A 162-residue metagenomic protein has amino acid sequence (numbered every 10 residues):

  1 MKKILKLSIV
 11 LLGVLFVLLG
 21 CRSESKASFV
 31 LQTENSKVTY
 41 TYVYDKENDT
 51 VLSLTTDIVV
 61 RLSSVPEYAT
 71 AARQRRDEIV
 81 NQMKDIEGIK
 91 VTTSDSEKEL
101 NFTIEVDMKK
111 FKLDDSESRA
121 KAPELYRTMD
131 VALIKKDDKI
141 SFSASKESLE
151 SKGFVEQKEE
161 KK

Functional and structural regions predicted by a protein language model:
M1-I9: Bacterial N-terminal signal peptides that target proteins for export
L11-L15: Alpha-helical transmembrane segments
V17-G20: C-terminal motif of bacterial Sec signal peptides marking the signal peptidase cleavage site
S23-K162: Subset-of-secretome marker
